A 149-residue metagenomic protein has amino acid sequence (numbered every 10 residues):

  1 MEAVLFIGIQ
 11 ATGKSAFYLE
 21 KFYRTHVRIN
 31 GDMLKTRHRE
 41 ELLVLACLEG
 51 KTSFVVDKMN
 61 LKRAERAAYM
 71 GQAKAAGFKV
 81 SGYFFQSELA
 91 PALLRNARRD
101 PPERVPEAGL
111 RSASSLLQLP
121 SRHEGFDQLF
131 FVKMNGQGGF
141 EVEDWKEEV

Functional and structural regions predicted by a protein language model:
M1-I7, T12, V27, A90-V149: Conserved GTP-binding G-domain of TRAFAC-class P-loop NTPases and closely related GTPase folds
I7, T12-A67: Conserved substrate/cofactor phosphate-moiety recognition/catalytic segment in nucleotide-dependent phosphotransferases
H26, G50, A76-S81, H123-Q128: Short glycine-/polar-rich loops that comprise or flank the Walker A/P-loop and associated switch/sensor motifs
K58, F84-Q86, R99: Ras-like small GTPase catalytic G-domain
R63-S81: Amphipathic helical hotspot of TIR/SEFIR-family domains
A76-R95: Conserved phosphate-donor/acceptor-positioning beta-strand/loop module used by diverse small-molecule
